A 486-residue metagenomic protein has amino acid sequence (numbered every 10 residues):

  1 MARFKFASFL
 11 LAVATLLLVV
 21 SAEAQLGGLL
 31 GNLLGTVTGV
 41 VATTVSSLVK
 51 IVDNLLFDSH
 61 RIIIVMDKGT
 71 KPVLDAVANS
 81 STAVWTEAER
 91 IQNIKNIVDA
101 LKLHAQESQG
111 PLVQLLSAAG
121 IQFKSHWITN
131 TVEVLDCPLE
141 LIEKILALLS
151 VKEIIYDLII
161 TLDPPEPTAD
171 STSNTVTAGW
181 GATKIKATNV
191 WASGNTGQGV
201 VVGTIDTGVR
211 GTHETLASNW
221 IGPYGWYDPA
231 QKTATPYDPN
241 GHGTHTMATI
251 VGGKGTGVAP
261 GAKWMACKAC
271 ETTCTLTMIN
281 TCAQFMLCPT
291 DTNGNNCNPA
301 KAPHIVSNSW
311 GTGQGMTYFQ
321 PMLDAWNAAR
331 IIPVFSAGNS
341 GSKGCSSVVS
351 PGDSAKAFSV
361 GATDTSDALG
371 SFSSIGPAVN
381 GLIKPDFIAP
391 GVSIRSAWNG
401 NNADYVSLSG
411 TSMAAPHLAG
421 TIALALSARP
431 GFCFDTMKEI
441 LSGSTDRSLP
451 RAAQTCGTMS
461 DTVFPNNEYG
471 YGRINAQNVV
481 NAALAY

Functional and structural regions predicted by a protein language model:
F4-A24: Cleavable N-terminal signal peptides of Sec/SRP-targeted secreted and luminal proteins
G27-V41, K144-V201, H213-T215: Protease zymogen maturation seam
S47-E166: Inhibitory N-terminal propeptides of secreted protease zymogens
V52-S59, D75-A76, E153, A178 (+10 more regions): Subtilisin-like serine protease catalytic core
D206, V349-S427, G431, R473-V480: Extracellular S/T/G-rich loop segment that most often corresponds to the catalytic His/Ser-adjacent loop
M247, M265-C270, S347, G391-F464: Hydrolase catalytic cores
M286-M316, S336-A337: Short acidic, glycine-rich surface-loop motifs adjacent to enzyme active sites
G338, P465-E468, R473-Y486: Secreted peptidase-domain scaffold signal
